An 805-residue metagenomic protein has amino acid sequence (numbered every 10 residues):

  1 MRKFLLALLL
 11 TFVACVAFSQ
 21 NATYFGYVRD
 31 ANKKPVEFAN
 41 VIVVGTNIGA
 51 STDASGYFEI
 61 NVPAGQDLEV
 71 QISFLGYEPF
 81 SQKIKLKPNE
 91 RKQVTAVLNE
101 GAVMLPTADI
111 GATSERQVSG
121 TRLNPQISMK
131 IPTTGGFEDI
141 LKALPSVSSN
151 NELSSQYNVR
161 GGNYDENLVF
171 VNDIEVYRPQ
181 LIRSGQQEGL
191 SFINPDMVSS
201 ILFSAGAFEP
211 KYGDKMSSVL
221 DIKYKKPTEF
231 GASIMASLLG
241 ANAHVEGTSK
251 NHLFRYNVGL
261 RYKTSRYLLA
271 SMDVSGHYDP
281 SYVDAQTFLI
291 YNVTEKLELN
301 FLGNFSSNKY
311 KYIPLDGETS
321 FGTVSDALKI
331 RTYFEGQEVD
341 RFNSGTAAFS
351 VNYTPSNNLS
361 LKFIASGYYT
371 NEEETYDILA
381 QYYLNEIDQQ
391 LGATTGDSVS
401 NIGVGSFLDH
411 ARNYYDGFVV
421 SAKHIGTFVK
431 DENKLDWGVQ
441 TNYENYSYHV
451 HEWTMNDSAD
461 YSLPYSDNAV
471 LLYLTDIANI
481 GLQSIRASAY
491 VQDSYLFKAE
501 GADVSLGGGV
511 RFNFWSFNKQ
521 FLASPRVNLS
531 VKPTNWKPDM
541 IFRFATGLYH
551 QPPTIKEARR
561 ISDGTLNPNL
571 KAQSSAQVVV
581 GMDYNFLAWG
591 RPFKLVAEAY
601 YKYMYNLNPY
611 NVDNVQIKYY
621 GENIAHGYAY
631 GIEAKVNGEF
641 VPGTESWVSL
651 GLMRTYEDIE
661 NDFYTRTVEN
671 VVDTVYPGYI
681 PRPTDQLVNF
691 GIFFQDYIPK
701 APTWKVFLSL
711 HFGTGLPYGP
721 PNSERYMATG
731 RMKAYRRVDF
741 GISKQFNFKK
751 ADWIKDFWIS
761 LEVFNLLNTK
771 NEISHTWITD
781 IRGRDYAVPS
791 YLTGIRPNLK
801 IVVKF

Functional and structural regions predicted by a protein language model:
R29-A31, A39-V44, Q71-Y77, K87-K130 (+5 more regions): Short, acidic, small-residue-rich periplasmic hinge/interaction motif at the N-terminus of Gram-negative outer-membrane
E59-N61, K130, E175-F203: Short acidic/polar hinge/loop motifs at secondary-structure boundaries that mediate gating or recognition
S233, L239-Y262, S275-L315, E338-F363 (+1 more regions): Transmembrane beta-barrel wall of Gram-negative outer-membrane proteins
N292-S307, Q337-N518, V596-A599, W647: Face-selective signature of the C-terminal outer-membrane beta-barrel domain
D316, P533-V578, A599-I624, S709-S723 (+1 more regions): Surface-exposed extracellular loop regions of Gram-negative outer-membrane beta-barrel proteins, predominantly
K362-S366, A572-E639, I759-F764: Membrane-embedded beta-barrel scaffold of Gram-negative outer-membrane proteins
L496-V504, Y601-Y603, N623-P720: Gram-negative outer-membrane beta-barrel transporters
S646, H711-P721, K744-F805: C-terminal beta-signal and adjacent terminal beta-strands/loops of Gram-negative outer-membrane beta-barrel proteins
